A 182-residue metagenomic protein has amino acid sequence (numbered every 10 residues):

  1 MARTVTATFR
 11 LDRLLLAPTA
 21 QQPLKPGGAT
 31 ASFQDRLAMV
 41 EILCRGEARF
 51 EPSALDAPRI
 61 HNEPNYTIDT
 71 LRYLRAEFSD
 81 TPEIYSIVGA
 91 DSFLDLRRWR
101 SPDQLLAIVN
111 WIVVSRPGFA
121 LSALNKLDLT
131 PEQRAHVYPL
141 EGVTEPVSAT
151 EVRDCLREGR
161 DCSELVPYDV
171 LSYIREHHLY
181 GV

Functional and structural regions predicted by a protein language model:
M1-V182: Nucleotidyltransferase catalytic core that binds NTPs
